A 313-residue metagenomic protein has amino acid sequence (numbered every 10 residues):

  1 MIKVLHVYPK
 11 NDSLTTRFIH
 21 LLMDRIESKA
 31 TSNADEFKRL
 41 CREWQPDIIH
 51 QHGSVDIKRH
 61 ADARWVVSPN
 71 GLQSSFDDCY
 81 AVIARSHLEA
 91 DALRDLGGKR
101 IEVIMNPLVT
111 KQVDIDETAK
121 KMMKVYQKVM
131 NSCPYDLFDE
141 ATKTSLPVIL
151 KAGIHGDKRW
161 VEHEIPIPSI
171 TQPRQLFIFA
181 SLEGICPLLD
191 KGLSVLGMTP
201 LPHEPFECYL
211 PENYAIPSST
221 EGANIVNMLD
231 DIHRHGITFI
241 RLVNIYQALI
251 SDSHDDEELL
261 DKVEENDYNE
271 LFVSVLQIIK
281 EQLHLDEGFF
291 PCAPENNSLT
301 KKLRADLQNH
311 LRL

Functional and structural regions predicted by a protein language model:
M1-S32: N-terminal subdomain of nucleotide-sugar transferases
T31-Q51: An amphipathic, basic-hydrophobic alpha-helix
C41, V66-A84: A conserved, positively charged/aromatic
Q51-D56, P69-N70: Short His-centered aromatic/hydrophobic patch
Y80-I101: A short, active-site helix/loop in glycosyltransferases that binds the activated sugar's phosphate group
I104-V113, M123, I245: Short beta-strand->alpha-helix junction loop in the catalytic core of nucleotide-activated group-transfer enzymes
D114-D136: C-terminal alpha-helical cap of glycosyltransferases
K128-L313: Conserved NTP-donor binding/palm subdomain of two-metal-ion nucleotidyltransferases/polymerases, i.e., the charged
